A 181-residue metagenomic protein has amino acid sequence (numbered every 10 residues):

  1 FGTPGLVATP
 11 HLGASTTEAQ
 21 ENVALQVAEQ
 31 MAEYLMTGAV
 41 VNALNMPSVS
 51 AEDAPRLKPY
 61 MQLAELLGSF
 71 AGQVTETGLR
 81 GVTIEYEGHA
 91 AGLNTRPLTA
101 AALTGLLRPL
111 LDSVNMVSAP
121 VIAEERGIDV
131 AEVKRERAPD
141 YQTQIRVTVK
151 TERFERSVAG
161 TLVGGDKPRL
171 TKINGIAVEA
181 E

Functional and structural regions predicted by a protein language model:
F1-P4, T9-E181: NAD(P)-dependent dehydrogenase/reductase Rossmann-like domain
